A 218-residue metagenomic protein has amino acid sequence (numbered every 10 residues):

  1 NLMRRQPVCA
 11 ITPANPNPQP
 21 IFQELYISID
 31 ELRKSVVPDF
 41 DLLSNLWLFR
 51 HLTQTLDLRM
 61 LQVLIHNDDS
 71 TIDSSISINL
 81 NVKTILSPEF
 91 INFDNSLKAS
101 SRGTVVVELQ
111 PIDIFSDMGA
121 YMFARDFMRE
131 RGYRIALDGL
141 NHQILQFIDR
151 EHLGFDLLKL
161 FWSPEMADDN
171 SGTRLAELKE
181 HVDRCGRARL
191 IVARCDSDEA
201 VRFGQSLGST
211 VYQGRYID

Functional and structural regions predicted by a protein language model:
N1, Q6-P7, I29-L32, Q110-I114 (+2 more regions): EAL-family c-di-GMP phosphodiesterase catalytic domain
N1-A99: Bacterial c-di-GMP phosphodiesterase EAL domain
F22-E24, S75-N79, T104-E108, G132-A136 (+3 more regions): Structural preference for beta-strand elements that scaffold enzyme active sites
Q54, K83-E89, D113-D117, E165-D169: Acidic-and-aromatic substrate-binding clefts and catalytic sites of carbohydrate-active enzymes
H66-I72, A99-S101, R129-E130, E151-G154 (+1 more regions): Flexible, charged surface loops at secondary-structure boundaries
L86-K98, D117-R125, I144-L157, G204: Distinct, well-ordered alpha-helical segments
F93-S100, F123-R131, E177-V182: Catalytic-core regions built around general acid/base machinery
A99-F115: Short, solvent-exposed linear motifs at loop/edge-of-secondary-structure regions
